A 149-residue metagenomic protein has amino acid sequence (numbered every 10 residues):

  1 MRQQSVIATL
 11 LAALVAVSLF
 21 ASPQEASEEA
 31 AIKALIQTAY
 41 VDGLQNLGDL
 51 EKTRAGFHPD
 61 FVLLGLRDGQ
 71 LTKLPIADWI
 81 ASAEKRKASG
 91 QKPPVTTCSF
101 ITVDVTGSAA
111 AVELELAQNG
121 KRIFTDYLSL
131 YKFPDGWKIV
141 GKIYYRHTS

Functional and structural regions predicted by a protein language model:
M1-S5: Positively charged n-region of N-terminal signal peptides that target proteins for export
A8-S18: Bacterial N-terminal signal peptides
A16-G56: Short, low-complexity N-terminal intrinsically disordered segments enriched in polar/charged residues
Y40-V41, R54-Q70: Short, solvent-exposed secondary-structure junction/capping segments
T53, F61, V112, L130: Hydrophobic pocket/interface hotspot
F57, R67, L116-Q118, L128-S129 (+1 more regions): A mature extracytoplasmic/lumenal domain signature
V62-L63, L74-G120: Surface-exposed, charged secondary-structure patches
I123-S149: Short beta-strand edge/turn micro-motifs at domain boundaries
